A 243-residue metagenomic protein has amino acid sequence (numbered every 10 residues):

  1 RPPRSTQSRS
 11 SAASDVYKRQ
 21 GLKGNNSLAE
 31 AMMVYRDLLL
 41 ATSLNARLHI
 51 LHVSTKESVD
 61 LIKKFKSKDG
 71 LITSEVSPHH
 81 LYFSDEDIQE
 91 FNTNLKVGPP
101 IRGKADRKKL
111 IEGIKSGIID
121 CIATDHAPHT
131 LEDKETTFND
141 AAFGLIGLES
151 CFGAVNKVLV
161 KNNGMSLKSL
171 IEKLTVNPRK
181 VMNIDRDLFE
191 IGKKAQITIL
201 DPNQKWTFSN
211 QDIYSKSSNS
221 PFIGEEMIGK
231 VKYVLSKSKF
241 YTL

Functional and structural regions predicted by a protein language model:
R1-A13, Y17: Single conserved hydrophobic/aromatic residue that forms the stacking wall/gate of nucleotide- or nucleobase-binding
S11-D15, M33-S67: Functional cores that coordinate and move charged inorganic groups
R19-N45, N94, G113-S116, D120-I122 (+1 more regions): His/Asp/Glu-enriched, well-ordered alpha-helical/loop segment that forms or immediately abuts the divalent-metal
T42, V53-K56, I62-K68, I72-S84 (+2 more regions): Hard-cation-handling environments
L48, E75, D125, V155 (+1 more regions): Residue-level signal for inorganic ion chemistry
H49-K64, V97-I111, V181-M182: Active-site glycine- and acidic-residue-rich loops that bind and position anionic ligands or nucleotide-like cofactors
I88-P99: Short, basic, glycine/proline-bearing loop/turn elements
T137-D140, K194-L243: C-terminal cap of metal-dependent C-N hydrolases
